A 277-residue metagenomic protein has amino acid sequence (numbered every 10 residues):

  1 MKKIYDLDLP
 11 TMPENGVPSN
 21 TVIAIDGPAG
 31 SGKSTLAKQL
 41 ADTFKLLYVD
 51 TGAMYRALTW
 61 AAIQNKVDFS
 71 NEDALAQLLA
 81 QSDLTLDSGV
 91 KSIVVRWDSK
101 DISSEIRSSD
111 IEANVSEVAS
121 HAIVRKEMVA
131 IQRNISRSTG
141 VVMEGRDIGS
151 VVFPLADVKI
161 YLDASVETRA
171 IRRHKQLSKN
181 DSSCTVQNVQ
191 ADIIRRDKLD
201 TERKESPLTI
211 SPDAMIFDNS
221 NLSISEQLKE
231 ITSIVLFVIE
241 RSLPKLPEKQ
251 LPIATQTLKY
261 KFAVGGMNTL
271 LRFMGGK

Functional and structural regions predicted by a protein language model:
M1-V22: Extreme N-terminal, non-catalytic leader segments that precede Walker-type/kinase nucleotide-binding cores
P10, D87, Q132-T139, R146-V151 (+2 more regions): Small-molecule kinase domains that catalyze NTP-dependent phosphoryl transfer to phosphate-bearing small molecules
I25: Hydrophobic anchor at the beta1->P-loop junction of P-loop NTPases
P28: P-loop (Walker A) phosphate-binding loop of NTP-binding proteins
K33: Conserved lysine of the Walker
L36: Hydrophobic positions on the alpha1 helix immediately C-terminal to the Walker A/P-loop
T43-R107: N-terminal phosphate/diphosphate-binding loop that engages ATP/GTP or pyrophosphate donors across diverse enzyme folds
S103-N180: ATP-dependent NMP and nucleoside kinases share a basic, alpha-helical "lid"
